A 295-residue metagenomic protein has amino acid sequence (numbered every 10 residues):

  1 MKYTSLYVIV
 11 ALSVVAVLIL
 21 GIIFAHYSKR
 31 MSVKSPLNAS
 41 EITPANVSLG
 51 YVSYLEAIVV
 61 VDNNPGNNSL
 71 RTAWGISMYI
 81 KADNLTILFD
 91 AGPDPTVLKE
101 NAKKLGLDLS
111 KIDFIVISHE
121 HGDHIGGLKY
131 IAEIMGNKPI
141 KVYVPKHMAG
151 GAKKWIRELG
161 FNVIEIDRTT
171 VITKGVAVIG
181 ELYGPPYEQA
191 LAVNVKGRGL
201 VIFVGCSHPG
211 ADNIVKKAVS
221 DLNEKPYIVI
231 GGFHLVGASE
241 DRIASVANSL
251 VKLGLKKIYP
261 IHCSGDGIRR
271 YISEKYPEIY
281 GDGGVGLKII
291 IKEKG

Functional and structural regions predicted by a protein language model:
K2-D83, R168-L182: Zn-dependent metallo-beta-lactamase
V10, Y27-S32, G126, H147 (+2 more regions): Active-site catalytic microenvironments in core metabolic enzymes, especially phosphate/sugar-handling
E56-L105, E188-V204: Conserved beta-strand hairpin/beta-sheet module of binuclear metal-dependent hydrolase folds, prominently
V61-N64, A91-P93, E120, H147 (+5 more regions): Active-site metal-binding loops of divalent metal-dependent hydrolases
T96-Y143, L222-I228, N248-V251: Active-site metal-binding motif and surrounding structural segment of the metallo-beta-lactamase
H121, L200, C206-L287: Cap/insert and terminal regions of metallo-dependent hydrolase folds
G126-I134, G151-K154, E240-A244, R269-E274: Metal-dependent catalytic neighborhoods of phosphoester/phosphodiester hydrolases
Y143-L191, K196, G281-K294: Metallo-beta-lactamase
